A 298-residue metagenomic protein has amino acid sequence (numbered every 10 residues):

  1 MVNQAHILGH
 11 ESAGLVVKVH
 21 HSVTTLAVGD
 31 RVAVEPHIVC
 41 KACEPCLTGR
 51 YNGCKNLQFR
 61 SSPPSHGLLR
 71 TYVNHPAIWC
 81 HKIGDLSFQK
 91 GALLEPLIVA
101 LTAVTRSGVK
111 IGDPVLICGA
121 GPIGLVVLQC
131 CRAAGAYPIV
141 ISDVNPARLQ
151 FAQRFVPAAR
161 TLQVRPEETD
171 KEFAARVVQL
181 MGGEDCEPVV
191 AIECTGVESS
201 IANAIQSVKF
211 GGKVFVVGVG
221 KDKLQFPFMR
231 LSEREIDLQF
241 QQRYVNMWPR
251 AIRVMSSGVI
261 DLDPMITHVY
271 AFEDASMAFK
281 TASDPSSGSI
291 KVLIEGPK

Functional and structural regions predicted by a protein language model:
M1-E44, W79, G84-L86: Glycine-rich beta-strand-centered segment in the early N-terminal region that forms part of a ligand/cofactor-binding
E11-A13, R31, P45, Y72 (+4 more regions): Residue-level marker of beta-strand positions
C40-C118, E167: NAD(P)H dinucleotide-binding glycine-rich loop of Rossmann-like/cofactor-binding domains, especially the beta1-alpha1
D85-E167: Mid-domain Rossmann-like dinucleotide-binding core that forms the NAD(H)/NADP(H) cofactor-binding site
S107, R132-A134, V140, Q150 (+4 more regions): Glycine-rich cofactor phosphate-binding loops and adjacent beta1-alpha1 units of small-molecule cofactor enzyme domains
A202-Q206, V245, P249-K298: C-terminal hydrophobic helical "lid"/dimerization subdomain of Rossmann-like NAD(P)H-dependent oxidoreductases
K213-F215, F226-M265: Rossmann-fold dehydrogenase core element
